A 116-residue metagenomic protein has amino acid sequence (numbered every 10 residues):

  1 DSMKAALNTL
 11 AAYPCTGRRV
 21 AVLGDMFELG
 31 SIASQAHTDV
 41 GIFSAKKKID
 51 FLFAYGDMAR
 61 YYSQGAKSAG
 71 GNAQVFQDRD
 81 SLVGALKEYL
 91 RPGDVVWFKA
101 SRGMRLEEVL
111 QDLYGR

Functional and structural regions predicted by a protein language model:
D1-R116: ATP-dependent carboxylate-amine ligase
